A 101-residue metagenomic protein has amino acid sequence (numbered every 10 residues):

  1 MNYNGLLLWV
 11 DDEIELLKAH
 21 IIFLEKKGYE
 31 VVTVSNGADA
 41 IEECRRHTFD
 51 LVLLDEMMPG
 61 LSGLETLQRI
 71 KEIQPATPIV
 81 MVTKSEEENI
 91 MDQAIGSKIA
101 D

Functional and structural regions predicted by a protein language model:
M1-L6: Non-catalytic signal-transmission and effector/linker regions of two-component phosphorelay proteins
I14-V32: Two-component/phosphorelay signaling modules centered on CheY-like receiver
S35-D39, S62-E65: Acidic catalytic/metal-coordinating carboxylates
E42, L64-P75: Short amphipathic alpha-helix used as the core "switch/output" element in two-component signaling
H47-L53: Active-site beta3 strand of CheY-like receiver
M58: Receiver (REC) domain active-site loop signature in two-component systems and cognate sites in sensor histidine kinases
E65, E86-D101: Alpha4 helix (beta4-alpha4-beta5 surface) of REC/receiver domains from two-component response regulators
